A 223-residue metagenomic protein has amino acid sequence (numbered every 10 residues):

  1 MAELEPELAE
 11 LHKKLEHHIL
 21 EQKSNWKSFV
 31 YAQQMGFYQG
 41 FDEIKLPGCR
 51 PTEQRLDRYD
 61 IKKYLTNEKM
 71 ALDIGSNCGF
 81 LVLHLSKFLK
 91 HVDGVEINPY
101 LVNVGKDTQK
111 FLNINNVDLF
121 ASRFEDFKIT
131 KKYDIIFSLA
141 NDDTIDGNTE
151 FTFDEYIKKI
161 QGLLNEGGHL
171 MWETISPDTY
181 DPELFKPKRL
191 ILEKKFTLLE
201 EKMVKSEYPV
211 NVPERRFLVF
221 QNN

Functional and structural regions predicted by a protein language model:
C49-N67: Conserved alpha-helix/loop element of class I SAM-dependent methyltransferases that forms part of the SAM/SAH-binding
C78-F88: Conserved SAM-binding loop of SAM-dependent methyltransferases across substrates and taxa, primarily the Class I
N98: Conserved SAM/SAH-binding beta-strand->alpha-helix loop
G105-K106: Conserved SAM-binding loop
K128-I136: A short acidic, Gly/Pro-enriched loop at the edge of an enzyme's catalytic core that lines a small-molecule cofactor
I135-E150: A short SAM/SAH-binding and catalytic strip from SAM-dependent methyltransferases
F153-E166: A short glycine-rich, Lys/Arg-flanked "PGG" loop and its adjoining helix->strand segment in the class I
G167-T174: Conserved beta-strand signature within the Rossmann-like core of class I S-adenosyl-L-methionine
